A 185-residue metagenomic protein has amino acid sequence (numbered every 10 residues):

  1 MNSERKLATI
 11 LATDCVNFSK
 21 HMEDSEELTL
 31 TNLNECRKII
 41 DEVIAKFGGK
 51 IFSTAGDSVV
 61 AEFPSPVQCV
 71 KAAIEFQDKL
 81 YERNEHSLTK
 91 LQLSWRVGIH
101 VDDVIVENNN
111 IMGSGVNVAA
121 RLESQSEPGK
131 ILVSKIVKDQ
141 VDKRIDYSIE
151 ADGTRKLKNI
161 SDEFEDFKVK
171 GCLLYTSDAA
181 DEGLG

Functional and structural regions predicted by a protein language model:
M1-A72, D78-K79: Catalytic NTP-binding/metal-coordinating core of nucleotidyl cyclase/transferase enzymes
F18, V106, L174: Short, acidic Gly/Pro/Ser/Thr-rich loop/turn segments
K38, V60-K170: Catalytic beta-strand-to-alpha-helix segment of the class III nucleotidyl cyclase homology domain
Y175-A180: Conserved small/polar residues in nucleotide/adenosyl-binding loops
G183-G185: N-terminal low-complexity segments that are often proline-rich with Ser/Thr-Pro
